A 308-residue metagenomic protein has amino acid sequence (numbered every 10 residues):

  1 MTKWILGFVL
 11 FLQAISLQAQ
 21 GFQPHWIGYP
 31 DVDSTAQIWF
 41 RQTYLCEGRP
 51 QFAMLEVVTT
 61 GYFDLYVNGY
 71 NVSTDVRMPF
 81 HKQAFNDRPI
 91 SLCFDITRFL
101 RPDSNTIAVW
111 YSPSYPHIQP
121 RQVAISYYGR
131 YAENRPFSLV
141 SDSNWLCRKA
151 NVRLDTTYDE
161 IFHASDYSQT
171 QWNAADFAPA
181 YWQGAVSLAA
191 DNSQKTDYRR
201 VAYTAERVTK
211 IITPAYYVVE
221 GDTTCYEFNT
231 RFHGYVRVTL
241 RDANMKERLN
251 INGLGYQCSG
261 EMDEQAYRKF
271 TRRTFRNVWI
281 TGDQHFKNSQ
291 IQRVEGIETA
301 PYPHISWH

Functional and structural regions predicted by a protein language model:
M1-G21: Bacterial Sec-dependent N-terminal signal peptides
Q20-H308: Extracellular/oxidizing-compartment recognition motifs
